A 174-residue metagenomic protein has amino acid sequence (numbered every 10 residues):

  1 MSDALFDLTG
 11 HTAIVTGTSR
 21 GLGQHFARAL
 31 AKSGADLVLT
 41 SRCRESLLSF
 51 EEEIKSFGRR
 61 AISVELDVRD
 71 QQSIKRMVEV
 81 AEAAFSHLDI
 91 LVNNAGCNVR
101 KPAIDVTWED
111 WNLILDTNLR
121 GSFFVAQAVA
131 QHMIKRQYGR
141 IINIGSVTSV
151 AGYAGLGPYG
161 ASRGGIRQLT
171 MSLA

Functional and structural regions predicted by a protein language model:
T12, S19-G21: Conserved glycine-rich cofactor-binding loop
A35-S49: Conserved glycine-rich Rossmann-like NAD(P)H-binding loop of the short-chain dehydrogenase/reductase
E45, L66-M77, W108: The beta1-alpha1 cofactor-binding region of Rossmann-like NAD(H)/NADP(H)-dependent oxidoreductases
P102-A103, D110-L115, I141: Substrate-binding pocket helix/loop in short-chain dehydrogenase/reductase
I104, A151-G157: Active-site loop immediately N-terminal to the catalytic Tyr-X3-Lys motif of short-chain dehydrogenase/reductase
A126, S162: Active-site helix of classical SDR
S146: Residue(s) in the substrate-gating loop at a strand-loop-helix junction that position the organic substrate next
